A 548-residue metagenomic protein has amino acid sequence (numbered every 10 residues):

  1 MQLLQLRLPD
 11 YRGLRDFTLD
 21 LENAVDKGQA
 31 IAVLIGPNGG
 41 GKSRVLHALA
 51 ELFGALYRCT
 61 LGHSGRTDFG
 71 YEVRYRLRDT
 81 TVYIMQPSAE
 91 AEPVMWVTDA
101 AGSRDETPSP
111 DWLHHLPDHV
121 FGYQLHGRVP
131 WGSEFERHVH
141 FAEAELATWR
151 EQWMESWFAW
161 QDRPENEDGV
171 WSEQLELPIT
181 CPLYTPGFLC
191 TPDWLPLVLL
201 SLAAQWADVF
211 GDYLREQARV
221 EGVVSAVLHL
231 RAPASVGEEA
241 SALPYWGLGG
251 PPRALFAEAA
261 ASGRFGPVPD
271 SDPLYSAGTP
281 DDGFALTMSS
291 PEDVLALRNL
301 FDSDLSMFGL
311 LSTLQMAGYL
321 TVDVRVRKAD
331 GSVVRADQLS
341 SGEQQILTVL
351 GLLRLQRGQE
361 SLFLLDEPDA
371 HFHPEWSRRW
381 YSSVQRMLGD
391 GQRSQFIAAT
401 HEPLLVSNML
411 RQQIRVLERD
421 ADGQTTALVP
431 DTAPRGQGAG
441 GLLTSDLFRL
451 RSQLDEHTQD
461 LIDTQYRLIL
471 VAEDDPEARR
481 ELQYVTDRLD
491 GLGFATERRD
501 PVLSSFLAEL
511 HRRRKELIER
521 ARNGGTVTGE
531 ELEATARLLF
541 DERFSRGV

Functional and structural regions predicted by a protein language model:
M1, D26, T107, D111-H115 (+5 more regions): Acidic, Mg2+-coordinating catalytic modules of nucleic-acid enzymes
M1-H63, D68-G70, D293-A296, D302-Q453: Switch/communication elements of ASCE P-loop NTPase nucleotide-binding domains
Q2, P9-Y11, A24, R163 (+5 more regions): Extended helical coiled-coil dimerization/tether regions that scaffold and oligomerize large DNA-maintenance assemblies
L6-R7, V120-Q124: Short, hydrophobic/glycine-enriched beta-strand segments
L46-T107, L113: Conserved P-loop NTP-binding catalytic core
H47, Q124, E134-F135, T400: Glycine-rich, histidine-containing beta strand-loop boundary motifs that form or position
P117-D118, H126, P368, P403: Proline-rich low-complexity regions
